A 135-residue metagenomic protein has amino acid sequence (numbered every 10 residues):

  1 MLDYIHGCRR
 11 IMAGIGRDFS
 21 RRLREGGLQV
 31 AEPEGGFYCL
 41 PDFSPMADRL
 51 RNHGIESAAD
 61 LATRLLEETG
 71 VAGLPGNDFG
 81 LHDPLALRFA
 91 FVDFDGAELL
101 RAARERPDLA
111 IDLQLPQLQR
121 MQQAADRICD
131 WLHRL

Functional and structural regions predicted by a protein language model:
M1-L135: PLP-dependent class I/II
